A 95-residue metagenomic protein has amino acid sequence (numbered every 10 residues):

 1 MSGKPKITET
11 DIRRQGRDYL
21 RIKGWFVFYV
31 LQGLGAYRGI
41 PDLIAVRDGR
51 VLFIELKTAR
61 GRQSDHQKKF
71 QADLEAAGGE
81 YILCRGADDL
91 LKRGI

Functional and structural regions predicted by a protein language model:
M1-I95: Catalytic phosphate/metal-binding cores of nucleic-acid and nucleotide-processing enzymes, i.e., regions that mediate
